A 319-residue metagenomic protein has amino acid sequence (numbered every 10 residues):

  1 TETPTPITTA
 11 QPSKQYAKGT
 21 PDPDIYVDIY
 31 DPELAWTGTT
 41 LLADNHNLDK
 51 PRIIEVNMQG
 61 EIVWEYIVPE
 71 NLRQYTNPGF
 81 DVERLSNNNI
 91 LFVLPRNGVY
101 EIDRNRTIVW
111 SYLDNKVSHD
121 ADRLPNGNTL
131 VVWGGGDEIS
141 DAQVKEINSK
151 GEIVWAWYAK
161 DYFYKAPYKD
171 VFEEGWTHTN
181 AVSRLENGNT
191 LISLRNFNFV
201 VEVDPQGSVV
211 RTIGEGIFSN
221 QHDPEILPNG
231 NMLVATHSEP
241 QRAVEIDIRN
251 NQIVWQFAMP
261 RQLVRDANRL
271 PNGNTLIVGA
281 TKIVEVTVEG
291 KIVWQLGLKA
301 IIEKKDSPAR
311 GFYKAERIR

Functional and structural regions predicted by a protein language model:
T3-T5: Extreme N-terminal basic, low-complexity initiation segments that serve as generic localization/processing leaders
I7-R319: Histidine-/acidic-rich catalytic cores in large beta-rich domains
